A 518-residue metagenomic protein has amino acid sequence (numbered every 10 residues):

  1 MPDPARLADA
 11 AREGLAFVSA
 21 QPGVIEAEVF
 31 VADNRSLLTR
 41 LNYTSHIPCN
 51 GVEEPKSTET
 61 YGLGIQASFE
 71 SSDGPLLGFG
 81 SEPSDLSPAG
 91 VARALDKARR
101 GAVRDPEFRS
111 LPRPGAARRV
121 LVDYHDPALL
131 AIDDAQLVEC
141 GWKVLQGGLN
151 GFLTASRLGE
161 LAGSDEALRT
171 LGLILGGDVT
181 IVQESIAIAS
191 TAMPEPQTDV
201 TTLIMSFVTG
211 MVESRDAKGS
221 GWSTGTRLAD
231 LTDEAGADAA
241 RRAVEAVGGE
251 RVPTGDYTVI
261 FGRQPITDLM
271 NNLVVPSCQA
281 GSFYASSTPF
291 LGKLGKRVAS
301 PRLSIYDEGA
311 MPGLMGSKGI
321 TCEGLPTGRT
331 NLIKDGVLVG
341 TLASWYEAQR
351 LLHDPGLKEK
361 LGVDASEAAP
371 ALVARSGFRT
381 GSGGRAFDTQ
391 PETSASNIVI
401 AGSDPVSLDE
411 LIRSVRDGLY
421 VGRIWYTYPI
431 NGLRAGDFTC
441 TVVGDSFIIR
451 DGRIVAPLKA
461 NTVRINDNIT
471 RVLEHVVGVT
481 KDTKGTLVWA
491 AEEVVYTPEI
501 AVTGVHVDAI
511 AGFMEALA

Functional and structural regions predicted by a protein language model:
M1-R329, K334-V337, T497-A518: Active-site bordering "gate/hinge" segments that shape substrate access to catalytic or cofactor-binding pockets
L291-A518: Dual-mode signal for accessory low-complexity, basic/Gly-rich regions
